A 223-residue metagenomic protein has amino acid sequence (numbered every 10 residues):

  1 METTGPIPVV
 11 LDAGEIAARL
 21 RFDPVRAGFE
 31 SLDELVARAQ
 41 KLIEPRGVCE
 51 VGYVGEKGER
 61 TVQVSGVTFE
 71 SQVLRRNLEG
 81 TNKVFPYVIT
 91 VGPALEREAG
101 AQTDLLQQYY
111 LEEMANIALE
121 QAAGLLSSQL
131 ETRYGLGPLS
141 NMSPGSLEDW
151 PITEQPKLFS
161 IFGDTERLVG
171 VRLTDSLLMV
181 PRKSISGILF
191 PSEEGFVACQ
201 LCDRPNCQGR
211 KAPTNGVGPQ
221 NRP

Functional and structural regions predicted by a protein language model:
M1-T103, Q107, R222-P223: Active-site helix-to-loop segments that bind/position phosphate- or nucleotide-bearing substrates and donors across
A27-E30, E34, M114-I117, Q121 (+1 more regions): Conserved active-site and cofactor/substrate-binding residues in soluble primary-metabolism enzymes
V36-I43, G47, L130, Y134 (+1 more regions): Structural signal for hydrophobic packing residues in well-ordered secondary-structure cores of soluble enzyme domains
L78-S143, L147: Conserved mixed alpha/beta catalytic, RNA-binding, or beta-rich assembly cores of soluble enzyme, regulatory
E98-A99, K211-G218: Short conserved micro-motifs at the rims of enzyme active sites and ligand-binding pockets
L111-A115, L168, T214: Glycine-rich loops and low-complexity Gly/Arg-rich segments that provide flexible linkers or classic glycine-based
G137-A212, N221-P223: Short terminal or interdomain "cap/linker" segment that borders an active site or interface and mediates
